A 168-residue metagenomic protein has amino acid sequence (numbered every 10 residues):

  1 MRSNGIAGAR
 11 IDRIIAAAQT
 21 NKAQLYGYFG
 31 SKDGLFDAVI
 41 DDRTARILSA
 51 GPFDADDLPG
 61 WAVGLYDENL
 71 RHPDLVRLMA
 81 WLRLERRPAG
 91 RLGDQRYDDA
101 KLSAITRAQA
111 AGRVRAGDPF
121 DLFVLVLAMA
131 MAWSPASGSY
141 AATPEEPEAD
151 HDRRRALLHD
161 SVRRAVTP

Functional and structural regions predicted by a protein language model:
S3, R13, A17, G27-D67 (+2 more regions): Alpha-helical structural segments
S3-A7, H72, A111: Short coil/turn segments at alpha/beta junctions that flank glycine-rich nucleotide-binding fingerprints
R10, Q24: Residues in the helix-turn-helix
P59-L92, L127-G138: Helical hydrophobic small-molecule/effector-binding pocket
D67, R71, S103-A111, M129 (+1 more regions): C-terminal peripheral helix-coil segments that are non-catalytic and often amphipathic
R91-G93, A110-L127: All-alpha amphipathic helical-bundle segments outside canonical DNA-binding/catalytic cores that form hydrophobic
